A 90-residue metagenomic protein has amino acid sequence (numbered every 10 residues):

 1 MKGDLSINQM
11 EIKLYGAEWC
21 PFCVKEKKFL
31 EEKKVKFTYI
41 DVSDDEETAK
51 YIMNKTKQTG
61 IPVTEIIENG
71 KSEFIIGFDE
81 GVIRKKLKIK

Functional and structural regions predicted by a protein language model:
K2-M10, M53-N54, V82-K90: Non-globular targeting/processing and membrane-anchoring segments
K2-V35: Local sequence-structure signature of Cys/Sec-based thiol-disulfide redox active-site neighborhoods
V24, K28, K50, R84-K85: Alpha-helical elements of the RecA-like P-loop NTPase motor core of helicases
V42-Q58, L87-I89: Thioredoxin-like thiol-disulfide oxidoreductase module
Y51-I61, S72-F78: Thiol/disulfide oxidoreductase modules built on the thioredoxin-like
P62-I66: Cytosolic beta-strand hydrophobic patch enriched in CBS
E68-K90: Non-catalytic, surface beta->alpha helical segment in thiol-disulfide oxidoreductase systems
